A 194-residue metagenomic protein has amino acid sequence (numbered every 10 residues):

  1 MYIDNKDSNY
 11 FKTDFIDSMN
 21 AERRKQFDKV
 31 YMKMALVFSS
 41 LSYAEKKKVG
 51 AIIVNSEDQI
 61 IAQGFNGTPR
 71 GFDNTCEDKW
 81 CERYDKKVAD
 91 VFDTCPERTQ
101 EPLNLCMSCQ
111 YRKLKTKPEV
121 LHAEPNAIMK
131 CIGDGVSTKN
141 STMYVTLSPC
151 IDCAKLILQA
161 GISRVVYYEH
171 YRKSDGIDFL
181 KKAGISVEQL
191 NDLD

Functional and structural regions predicted by a protein language model:
M1-D194: Zinc-dependent deaminase catalytic domain
